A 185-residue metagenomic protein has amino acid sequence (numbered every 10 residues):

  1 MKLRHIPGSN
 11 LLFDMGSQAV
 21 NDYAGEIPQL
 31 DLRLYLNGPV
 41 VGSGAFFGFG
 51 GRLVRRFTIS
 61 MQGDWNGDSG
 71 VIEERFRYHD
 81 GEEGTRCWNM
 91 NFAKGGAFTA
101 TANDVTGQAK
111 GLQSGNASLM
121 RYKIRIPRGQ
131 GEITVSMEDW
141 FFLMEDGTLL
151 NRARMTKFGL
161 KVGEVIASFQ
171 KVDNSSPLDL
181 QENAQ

Functional and structural regions predicted by a protein language model:
M1-V54, D64-N66, E164, Q170-Q185: Amphipathic/hydrophobic helical signal segments and adjacent flexible N-terminal regions that mediate secretion
Q29, P127-G131, D139-L143: Exposed beta-sheet edge/beta-hairpin loop segments within beta-rich domains
L36, I59, V135-M137: Hydrophobic core residues within well-ordered beta-strands of beta-rich domains
L36-P39, S114-S118, G147: Amphipathic, well-ordered alpha-helical segments in soluble domains
S43, F47-R128, W140: Central antiparallel beta-sheet cores of small beta-barrel/beta-sandwich binding domains
E138-D139, L143-Q185: Glycine-rich, aromatic-bearing surface loops/beta-hairpins
